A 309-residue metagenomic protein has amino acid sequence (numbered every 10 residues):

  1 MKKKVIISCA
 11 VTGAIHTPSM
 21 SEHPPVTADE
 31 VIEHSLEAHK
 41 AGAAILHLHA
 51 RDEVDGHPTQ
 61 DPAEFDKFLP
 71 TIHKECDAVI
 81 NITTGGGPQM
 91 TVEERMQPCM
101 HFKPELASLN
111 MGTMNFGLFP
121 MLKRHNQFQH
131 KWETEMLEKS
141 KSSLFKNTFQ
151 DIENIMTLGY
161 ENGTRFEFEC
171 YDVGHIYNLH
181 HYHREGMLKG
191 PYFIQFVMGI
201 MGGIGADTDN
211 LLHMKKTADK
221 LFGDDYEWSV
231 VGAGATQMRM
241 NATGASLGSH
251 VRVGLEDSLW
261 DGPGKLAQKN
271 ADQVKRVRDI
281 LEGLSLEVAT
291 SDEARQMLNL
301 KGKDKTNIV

Functional and structural regions predicted by a protein language model:
M1-H23, N126-W132, E138: N-terminal small/glycine-rich loop or linker at the start of catalytic domains across soluble metabolic enzymes
C9, H57-I82, I155, G159-E161 (+2 more regions): Alpha-helix-loop-beta-strand connector modules within alpha/beta enzyme cores
G13-E33, T84-V92, K141-K146, E167 (+3 more regions): Active-site mouth loops of central-metabolism enzymes
S19, A44-D66, V197-G202, L259-P263: Glycine-rich, proline-tolerant flexible connector loops at the mouths of alpha/beta enzymes
V31, A38, H49, A107 (+4 more regions): Conserved, mostly hydrophobic/aromatic
P62-K146: Active-site beta->alpha loop and helix N-cap motifs at the rims of alpha/beta catalytic domains
S108-L255: Catalytic alpha/beta core domains of metabolic enzymes, predominantly
Y177, K216-K220, R239-V309: Structured C-terminal cap/extension of enzyme domains
